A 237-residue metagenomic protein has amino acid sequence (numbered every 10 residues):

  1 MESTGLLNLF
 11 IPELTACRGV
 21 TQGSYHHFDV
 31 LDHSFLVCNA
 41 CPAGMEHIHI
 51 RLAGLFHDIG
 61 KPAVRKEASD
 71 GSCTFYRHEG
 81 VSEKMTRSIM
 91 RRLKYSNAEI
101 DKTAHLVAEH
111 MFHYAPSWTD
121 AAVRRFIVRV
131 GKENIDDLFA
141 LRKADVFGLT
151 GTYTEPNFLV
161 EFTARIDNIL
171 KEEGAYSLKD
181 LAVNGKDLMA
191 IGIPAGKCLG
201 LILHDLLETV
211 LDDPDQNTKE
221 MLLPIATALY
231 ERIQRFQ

Functional and structural regions predicted by a protein language model:
S3-L6, T15-G19, L55-D58, K102-H110 (+3 more regions): A glycine-rich phosphate-binding loop feature that marks nucleotide/adenosyl-phosphate handling sites
L9-I11, K94-T103, I193-I202: Short, surface-exposed acidic
I11-C38, P62-C73: Active-site flanking loop/helix segments enriched in acidic
E13-V20, T103-L106, C198-T209: Short linear loop/turn motifs
F28-V30, R77-K84, A115-W118, S177-N184 (+1 more regions): Short acidic alpha-helix initiation/capping motifs at coil-to-helix transition points, especially at protein N-termini
L36, A40-N157: Divalent metal-dependent catalytic cores for phosphoryl transfer on phosphate-bearing substrates
S88-R92, F147-Q237: Charged substrate- and nucleic-acid-binding regions of tRNA-handling and nucleotidyl-transfer enzymes, centered on
